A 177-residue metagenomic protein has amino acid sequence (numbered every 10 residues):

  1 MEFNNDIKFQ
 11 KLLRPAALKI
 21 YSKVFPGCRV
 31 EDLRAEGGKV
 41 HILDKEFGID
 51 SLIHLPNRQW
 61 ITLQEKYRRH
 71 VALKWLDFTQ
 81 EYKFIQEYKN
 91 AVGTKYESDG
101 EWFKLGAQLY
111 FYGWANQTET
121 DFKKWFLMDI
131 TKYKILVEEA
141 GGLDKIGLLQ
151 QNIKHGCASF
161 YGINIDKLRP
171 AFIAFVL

Functional and structural regions predicted by a protein language model:
M1-F47, H54-L55: Acidic-basic catalytic patches of nuclease active cores, encompassing PD-(D/E)XK and other metal-cofactor nuclease
N4-I7, K66-F122: Catalytic cores of nucleic-acid endonucleases
E46-G48, R58-T62, K104-Q108: Short connector loops at helix/strand junctions that flank enzyme active sites, especially segments positioning acidic
G48-D50, I85: Short, acidic/polar N-cap/turn motifs at the starts of alpha helices
S51-I53, N57-V71: Conserved catalytic cores of phosphodiester-cleaving nucleases, focusing on short active-site segments
L52, F111-G113, F126: Conserved hydrophobic/aromatic positions in well-ordered beta-strands
A115-L177: Non-catalytic C-terminal interaction segments of nucleic acid-processing enzymes
